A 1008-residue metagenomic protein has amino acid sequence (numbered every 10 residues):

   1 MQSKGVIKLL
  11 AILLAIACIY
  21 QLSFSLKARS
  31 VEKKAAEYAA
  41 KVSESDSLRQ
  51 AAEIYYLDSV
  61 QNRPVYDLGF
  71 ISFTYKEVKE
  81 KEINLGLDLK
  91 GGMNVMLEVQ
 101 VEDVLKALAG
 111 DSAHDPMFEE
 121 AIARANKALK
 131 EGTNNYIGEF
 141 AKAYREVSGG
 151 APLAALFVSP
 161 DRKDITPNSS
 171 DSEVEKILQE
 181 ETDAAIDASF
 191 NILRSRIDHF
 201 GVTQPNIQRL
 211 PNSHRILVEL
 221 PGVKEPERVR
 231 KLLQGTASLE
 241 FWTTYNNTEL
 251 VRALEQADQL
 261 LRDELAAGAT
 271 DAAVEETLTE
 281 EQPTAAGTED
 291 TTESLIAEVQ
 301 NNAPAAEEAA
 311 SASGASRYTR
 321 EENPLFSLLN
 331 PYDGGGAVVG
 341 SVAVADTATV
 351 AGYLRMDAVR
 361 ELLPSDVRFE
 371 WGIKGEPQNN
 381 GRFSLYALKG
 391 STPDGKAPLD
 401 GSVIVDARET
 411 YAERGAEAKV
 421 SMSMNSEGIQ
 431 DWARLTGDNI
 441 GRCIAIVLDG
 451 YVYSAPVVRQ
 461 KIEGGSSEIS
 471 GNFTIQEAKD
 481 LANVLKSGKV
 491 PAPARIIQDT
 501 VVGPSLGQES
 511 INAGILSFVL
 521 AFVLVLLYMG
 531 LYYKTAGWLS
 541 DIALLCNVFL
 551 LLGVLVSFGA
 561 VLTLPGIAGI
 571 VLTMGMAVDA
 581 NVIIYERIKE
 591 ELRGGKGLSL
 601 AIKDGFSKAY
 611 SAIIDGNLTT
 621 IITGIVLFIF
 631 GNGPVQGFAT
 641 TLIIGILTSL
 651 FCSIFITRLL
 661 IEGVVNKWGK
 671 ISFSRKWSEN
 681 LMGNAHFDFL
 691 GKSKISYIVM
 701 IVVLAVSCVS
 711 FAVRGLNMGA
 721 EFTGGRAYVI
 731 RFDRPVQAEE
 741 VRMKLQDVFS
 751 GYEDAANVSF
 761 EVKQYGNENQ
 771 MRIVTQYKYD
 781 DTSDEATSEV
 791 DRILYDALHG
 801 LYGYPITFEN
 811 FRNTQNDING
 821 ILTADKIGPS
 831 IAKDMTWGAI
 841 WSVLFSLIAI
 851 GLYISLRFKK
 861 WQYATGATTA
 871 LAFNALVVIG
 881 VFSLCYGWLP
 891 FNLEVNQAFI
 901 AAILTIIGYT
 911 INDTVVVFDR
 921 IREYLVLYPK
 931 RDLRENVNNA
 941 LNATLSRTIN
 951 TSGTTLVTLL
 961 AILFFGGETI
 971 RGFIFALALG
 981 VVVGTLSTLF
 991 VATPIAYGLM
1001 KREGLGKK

Functional and structural regions predicted by a protein language model:
M1-C18, F24-K79, I83, K106-A141 (+5 more regions): Interfacial helix-loop-helix hairpins and adjacent transmembrane helices of multi-pass alpha-helical membrane proteins
Q2, K8, I12, C546 (+5 more regions): Hydrophobic alpha-helical transmembrane segments of membrane transport and translocation systems, primarily multi-pass
S3-K4, V420-S421, N425-I440, I444-A445 (+4 more regions): Interfacial segments of transmembrane alpha-helices in multi-pass membrane proteins
I12-A15, W538-G559, I570-A577, F638-S653 (+3 more regions): Small-residue-enriched core segments of transmembrane alpha-helices in multipass membrane transport and channel
I19, S23-V31, A40-E44, A52-I71 (+6 more regions): Non-transmembrane, solvent-exposed regions of membrane trafficking/translocation machinery
L193, S505-V525, L544, M576 (+12 more regions): Pore- and gate-forming transmembrane helices of large, multi-pass membrane proteins
E219, G464-E468, Q476-L520, I793 (+3 more regions): Juxtamembrane "pre-transmembrane" interface segments
G575-T619, E662-K670, S883, L889-N950 (+2 more regions): Cytosolic juxtamembrane regions of multi-pass inner-membrane proteins
